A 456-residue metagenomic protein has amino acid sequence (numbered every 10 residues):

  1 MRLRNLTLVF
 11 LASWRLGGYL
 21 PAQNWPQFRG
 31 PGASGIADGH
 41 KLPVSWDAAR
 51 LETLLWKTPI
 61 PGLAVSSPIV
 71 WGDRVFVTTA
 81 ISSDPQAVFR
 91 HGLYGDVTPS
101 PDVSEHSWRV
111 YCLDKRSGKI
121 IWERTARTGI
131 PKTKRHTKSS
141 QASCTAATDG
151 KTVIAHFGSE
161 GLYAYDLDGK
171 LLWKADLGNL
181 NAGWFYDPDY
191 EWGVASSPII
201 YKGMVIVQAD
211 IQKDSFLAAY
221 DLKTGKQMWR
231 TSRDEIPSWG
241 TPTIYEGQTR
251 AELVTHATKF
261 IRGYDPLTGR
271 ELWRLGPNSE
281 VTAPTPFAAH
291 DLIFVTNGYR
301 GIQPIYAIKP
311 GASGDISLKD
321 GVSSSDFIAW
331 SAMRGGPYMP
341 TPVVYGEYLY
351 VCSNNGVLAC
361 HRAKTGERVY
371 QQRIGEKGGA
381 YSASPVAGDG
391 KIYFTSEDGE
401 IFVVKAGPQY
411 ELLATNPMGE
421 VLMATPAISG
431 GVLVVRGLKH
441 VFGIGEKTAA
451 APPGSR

Functional and structural regions predicted by a protein language model:
M1-G17: Short, low-complexity, charge-dense intrinsically disordered segments
P21-R456: Noncatalytic, solvent-exposed loop/strand surfaces of beta-propeller-type extracellular/periplasmic domains
